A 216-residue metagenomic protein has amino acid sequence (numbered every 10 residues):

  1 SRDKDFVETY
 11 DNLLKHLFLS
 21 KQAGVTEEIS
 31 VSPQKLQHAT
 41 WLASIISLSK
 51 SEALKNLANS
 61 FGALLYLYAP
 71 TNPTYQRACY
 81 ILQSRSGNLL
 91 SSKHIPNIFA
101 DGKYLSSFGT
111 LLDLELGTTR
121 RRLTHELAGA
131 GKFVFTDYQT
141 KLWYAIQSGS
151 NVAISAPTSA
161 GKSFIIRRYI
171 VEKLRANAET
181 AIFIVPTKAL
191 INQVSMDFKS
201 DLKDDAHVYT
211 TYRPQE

Functional and structural regions predicted by a protein language model:
S1-E216: N-terminal helicase ATP-binding lobe
